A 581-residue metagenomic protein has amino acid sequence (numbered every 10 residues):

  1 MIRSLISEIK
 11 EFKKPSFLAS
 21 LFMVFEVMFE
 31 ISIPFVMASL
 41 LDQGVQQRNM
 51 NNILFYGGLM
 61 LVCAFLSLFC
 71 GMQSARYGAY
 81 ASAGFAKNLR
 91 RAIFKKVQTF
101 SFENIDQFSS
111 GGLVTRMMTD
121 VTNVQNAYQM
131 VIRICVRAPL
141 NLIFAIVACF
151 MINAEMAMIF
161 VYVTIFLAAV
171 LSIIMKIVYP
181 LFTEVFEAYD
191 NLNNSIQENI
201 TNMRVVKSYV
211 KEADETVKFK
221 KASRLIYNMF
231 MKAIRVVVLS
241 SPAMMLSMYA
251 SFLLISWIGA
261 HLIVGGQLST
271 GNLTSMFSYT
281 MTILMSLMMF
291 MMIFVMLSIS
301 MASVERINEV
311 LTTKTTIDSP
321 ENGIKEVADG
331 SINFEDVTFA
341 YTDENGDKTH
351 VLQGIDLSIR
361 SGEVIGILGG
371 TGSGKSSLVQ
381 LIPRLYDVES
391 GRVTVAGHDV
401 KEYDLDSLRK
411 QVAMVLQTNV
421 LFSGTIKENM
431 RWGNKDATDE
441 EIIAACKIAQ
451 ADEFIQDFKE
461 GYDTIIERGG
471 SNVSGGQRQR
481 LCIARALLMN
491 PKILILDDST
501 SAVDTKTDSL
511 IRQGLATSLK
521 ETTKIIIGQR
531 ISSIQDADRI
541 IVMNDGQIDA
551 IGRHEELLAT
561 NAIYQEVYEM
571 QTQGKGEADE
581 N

Functional and structural regions predicted by a protein language model:
M1-E30, M37, V45-L59, Q73-G78 (+13 more regions): Membrane-integrated ABC transporters
E11, P15-M28, C63, F69 (+2 more regions): Transmembrane helices of ABC transporter permease
E11-K13, Y77-G78, T99-E103, T119-I132 (+8 more regions): An intracellular "coupling" helix at the cytosolic face of ABC transporter transmembrane type-1 domains
V24-S32, F65-M72, V124-A127, V131-I143 (+6 more regions): Hydrophobic alpha-helical transmembrane bundles that constitute the permease/transmembrane domains of multi-pass
Q47, A83, R91-T115, T119-V121 (+6 more regions): Short intracellular "coupling" helices and adjacent cytoplasmic loop segments at the cytosolic face of multi-pass
R48-F55, A148-Y162, K176, K232-R306 (+1 more regions): Helix-loop-helix
V327-N581: ABC-type nucleotide-binding domain
